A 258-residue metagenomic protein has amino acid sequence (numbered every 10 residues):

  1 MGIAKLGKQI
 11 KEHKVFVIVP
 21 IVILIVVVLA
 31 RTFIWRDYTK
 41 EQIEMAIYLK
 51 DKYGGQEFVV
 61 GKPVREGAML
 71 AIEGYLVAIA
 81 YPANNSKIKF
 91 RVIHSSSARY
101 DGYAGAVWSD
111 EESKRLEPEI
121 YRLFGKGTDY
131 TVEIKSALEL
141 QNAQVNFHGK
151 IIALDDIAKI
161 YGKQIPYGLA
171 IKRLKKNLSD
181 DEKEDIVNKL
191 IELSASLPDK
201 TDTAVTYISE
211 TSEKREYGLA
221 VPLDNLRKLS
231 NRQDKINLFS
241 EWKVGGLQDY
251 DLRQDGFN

Functional and structural regions predicted by a protein language model:
M1-H13: N-terminal Lys/Arg-rich, disordered targeting/topogenic segments
K14-F33: Hydrophobic membrane-insertion alpha-helices, especially the h-region of bacterial N-terminal signal peptides
R31-P63, L116-G125, I186-I191: Short, non-transmembrane alpha-helical segments in secretory-pathway proteins
E57-H94: Exposed beta-strand-loop-beta-strand "reactive/processing" segments of non-cytosolic proteins
I88-E111: A short, surface-exposed beta-strand/turn
Y103-V187: Non-cytosolic head/periplasmic domains of membrane-anchored proteins
N188-V205: Structural alpha-beta junctions
K200-N258: Extracytoplasmic/luminal low-complexity segments enriched in Pro/Gly and acidic/polar residues that act as flexible
